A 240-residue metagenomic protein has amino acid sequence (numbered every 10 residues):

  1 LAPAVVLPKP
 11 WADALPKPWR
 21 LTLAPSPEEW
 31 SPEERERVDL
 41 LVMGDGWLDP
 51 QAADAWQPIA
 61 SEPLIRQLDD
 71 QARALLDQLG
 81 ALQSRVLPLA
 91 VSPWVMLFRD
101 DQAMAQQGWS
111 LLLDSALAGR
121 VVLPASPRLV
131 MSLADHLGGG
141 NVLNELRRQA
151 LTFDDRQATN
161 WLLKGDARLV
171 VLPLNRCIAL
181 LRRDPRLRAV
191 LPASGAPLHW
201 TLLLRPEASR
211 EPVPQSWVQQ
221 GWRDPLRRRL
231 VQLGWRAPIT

Functional and structural regions predicted by a protein language model:
L1-A52: Early extracytoplasmic/lumenal segment of secretory-pathway proteins
P18, E34-M43, L117-G119, L163-L172: Alpha-to-beta junction loops
V38-L40, W56-V95: A structural signal for short loop-to-beta-strand junctions that line the ligand-binding cleft of periplasmic/secreted
D45-P50, V122-P192: Ligand-binding pocket segment of bilobal, Venus flytrap-like solute-binding proteins
P58-L68, V86-P88, R182-P197, P206-E207: Short beta-strand->loop
V95-Q102, L198-P214, R229-L230: A bilobed periplasmic-binding-protein/Venus flytrap-type ligand-binding module shared by bacterial periplasmic
A103-L117: Flexible hinge/capping segments at coil-to-helix
R120-S126, Q220-I239: Periplasmic-binding protein-like
